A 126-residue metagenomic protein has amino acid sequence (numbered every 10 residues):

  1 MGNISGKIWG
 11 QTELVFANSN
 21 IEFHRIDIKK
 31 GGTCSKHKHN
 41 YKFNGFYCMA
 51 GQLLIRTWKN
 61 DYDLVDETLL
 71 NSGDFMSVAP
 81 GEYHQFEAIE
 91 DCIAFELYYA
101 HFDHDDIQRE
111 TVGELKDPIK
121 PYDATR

Functional and structural regions predicted by a protein language model:
G2-K36, K42: A short glycine-rich, His/Asp/Glu-containing loop-to-beta-strand
S5-G6, E87-R126: Double-stranded beta-helix
F23-D27, G45, E67, F75-S77: Conserved hydrophobic/aromatic beta-strand scaffold that supports enzyme active sites
G31, A50, D91: ATP/adenylate-binding site constellation spanning eukaryotic-like Ser/Thr protein kinases, ABC-transporter
Y41-N60: Glycine- and acidic-residue-biased ligand/ion/polar-headgroup-sensing regions
K59-G81: Short acidic-glycine-tyrosine-enriched beta hairpin
Y83-Q85: Catalytic phosphate/metal-binding cores of nucleic-acid and nucleotide-processing enzymes, i.e., regions that mediate
